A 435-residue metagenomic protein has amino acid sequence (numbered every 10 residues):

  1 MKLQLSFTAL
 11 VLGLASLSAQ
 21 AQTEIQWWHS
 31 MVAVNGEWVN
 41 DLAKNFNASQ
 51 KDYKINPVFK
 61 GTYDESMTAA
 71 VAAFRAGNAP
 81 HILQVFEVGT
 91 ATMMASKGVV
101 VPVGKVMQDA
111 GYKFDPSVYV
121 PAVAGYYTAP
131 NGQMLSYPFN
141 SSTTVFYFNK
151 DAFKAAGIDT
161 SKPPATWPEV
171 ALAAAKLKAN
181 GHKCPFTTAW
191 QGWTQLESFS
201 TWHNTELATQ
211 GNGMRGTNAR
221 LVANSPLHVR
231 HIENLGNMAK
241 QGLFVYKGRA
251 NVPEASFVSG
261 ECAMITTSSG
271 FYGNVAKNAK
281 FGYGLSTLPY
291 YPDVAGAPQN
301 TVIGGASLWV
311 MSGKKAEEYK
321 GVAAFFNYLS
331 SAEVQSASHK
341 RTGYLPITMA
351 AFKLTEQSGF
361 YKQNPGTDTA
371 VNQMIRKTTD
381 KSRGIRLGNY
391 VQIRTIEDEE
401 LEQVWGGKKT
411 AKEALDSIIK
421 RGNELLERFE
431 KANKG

Functional and structural regions predicted by a protein language model:
S30, Q195-S198, T205, V229-G321: Extracytoplasmic/periplasmic substrate-binding proteins
N45-Y119, A155-G157, K162-A165, S256 (+4 more regions): Extracytoplasmic "Venus flytrap"/periplasmic binding protein-like
A72, P80-H81, Y112-F153, C184 (+2 more regions): A structural signal for short loop-to-beta-strand junctions that line the ligand-binding cleft of periplasmic/secreted
F86-V145, A171, E197-T201, L227 (+3 more regions): Hinge/lid segment of periplasmic solute-binding proteins
T92, K97, Q108-D109, S269-F281 (+2 more regions): C-terminal lobe and pocket-closing loops of periplasmic/extracytoplasmic Venus-flytrap solute-binding proteins
G104-Y119, P163, T205-R230, K277-N278 (+5 more regions): Short, solvent-exposed loop/beta-turn-alpha elements that line the ligand-binding surface or hinge of extracytoplasmic
T128-F139, T144, K154, P168-R220 (+1 more regions): Extracytoplasmic/periplasmic solute-binding protein
A171-L177, G216-K247: Glycine-centered hinge/linker elements that transmit conformational signals in sensory and ligand-binding systems
